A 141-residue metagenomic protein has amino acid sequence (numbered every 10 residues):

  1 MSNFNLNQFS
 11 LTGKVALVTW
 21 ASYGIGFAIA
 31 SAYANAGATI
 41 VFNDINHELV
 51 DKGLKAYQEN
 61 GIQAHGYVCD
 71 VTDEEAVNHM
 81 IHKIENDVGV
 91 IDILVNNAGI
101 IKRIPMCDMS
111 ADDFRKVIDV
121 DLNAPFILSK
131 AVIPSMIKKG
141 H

Functional and structural regions predicted by a protein language model:
K14, Q63, V90-I91, M136-H141: Active-site loop of short-chain dehydrogenase/reductase
V15, S22-G24: Conserved glycine-rich cofactor-binding loop
A38-K52: Conserved glycine-rich Rossmann-like NAD(P)H-binding loop of the short-chain dehydrogenase/reductase
H47-E48, Y67-M80, A111: The beta1-alpha1 cofactor-binding region of Rossmann-like NAD(H)/NADP(H)-dependent oxidoreductases
N60-Q63, K83-L94, K102, D113: A glycine-rich helix->loop->beta "capping" turn within Rossmann-like NAD(P)(H)-dependent oxidoreductase domains
P105-M106, D113-I118: Substrate-binding pocket helix/loop in short-chain dehydrogenase/reductase
S129-K130: A short, exposed helix-loop element centered on a Lys and neighboring polar residues
